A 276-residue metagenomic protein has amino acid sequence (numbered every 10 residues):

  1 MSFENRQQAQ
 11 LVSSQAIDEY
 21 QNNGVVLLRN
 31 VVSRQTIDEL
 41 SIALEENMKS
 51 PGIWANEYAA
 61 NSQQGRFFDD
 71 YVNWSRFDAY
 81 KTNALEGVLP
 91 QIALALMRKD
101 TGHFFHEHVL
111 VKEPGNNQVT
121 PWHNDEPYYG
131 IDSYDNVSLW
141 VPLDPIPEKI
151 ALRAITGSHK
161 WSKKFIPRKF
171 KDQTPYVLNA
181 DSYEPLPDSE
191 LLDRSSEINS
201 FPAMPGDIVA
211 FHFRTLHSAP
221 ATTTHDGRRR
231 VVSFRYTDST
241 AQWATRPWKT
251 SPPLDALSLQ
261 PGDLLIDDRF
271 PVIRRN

Functional and structural regions predicted by a protein language model:
M1-N22, R29-W122, Y128-G130, D263-L264 (+1 more regions): Non-heme Fe(II)-dependent double-stranded beta-helix
S2-R6, W54-A55, A59-S62, P167-F170 (+2 more regions): Non-heme Fe(II)/2-oxoglutarate
S33-R34, L110-V111, P127, P145-I146 (+3 more regions): Short, solvent-exposed loop/turn segments at secondary-structure junctions
L89, P114-N117, P145-E148, K160 (+2 more regions): Short, charged/polar surface micro-motifs in flexible loops or helix N-caps
H108, N124, V141-P145, A154-T156: Short, structured patches in soluble enzyme cores that scaffold and shape functional sites
D125-P127, N136, S218-T222: Glycine-rich phosphate/pyrophosphate-binding beta-alpha loops
G130-P147, P202-P205, R235-S239: Short, conserved beta-strand element in jelly-roll/cupin
E148-L216: Double-stranded beta-helix
